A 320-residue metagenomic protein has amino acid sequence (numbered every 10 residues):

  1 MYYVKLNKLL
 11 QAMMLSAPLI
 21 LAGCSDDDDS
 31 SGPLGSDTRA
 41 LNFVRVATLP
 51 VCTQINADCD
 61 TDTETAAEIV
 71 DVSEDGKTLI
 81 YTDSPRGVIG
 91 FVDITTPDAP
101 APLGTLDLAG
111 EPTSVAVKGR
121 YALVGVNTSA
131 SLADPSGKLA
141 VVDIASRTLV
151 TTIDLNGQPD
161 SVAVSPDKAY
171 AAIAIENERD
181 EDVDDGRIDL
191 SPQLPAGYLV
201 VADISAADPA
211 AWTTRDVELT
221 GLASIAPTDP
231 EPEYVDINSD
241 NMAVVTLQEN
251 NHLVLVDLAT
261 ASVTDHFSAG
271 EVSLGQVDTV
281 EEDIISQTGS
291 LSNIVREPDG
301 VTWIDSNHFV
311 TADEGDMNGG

Functional and structural regions predicted by a protein language model:
I20-G23: C-terminal motif of bacterial Sec signal peptides marking the signal peptidase cleavage site
N42-D60, L106-L108, S205-P230, H266-S292: Surface-exposed loop and turn segments in beta-propeller and other repeat-based domains that flank or scaffold
L49-I89, P230-E233, S239: Beta-strand-rich domains and repeat architectures in extracellular enzymes and scaffolds, especially beta-propellers
C59-V70, P112, P159, A226-D236 (+1 more regions): Signature of short aromatic-glycine-proline-rich micro-motifs recurring in repeat-based ectodomains
E74-G76, V117-G119, V164-K168, N238-D240 (+1 more regions): Residue-level detector of Asp-centered blade-edge/turn motifs that repeat once per structural unit in beta-propeller
G125-P135, A174-G197, T311-G320: Short, conserved, GDST-rich strand-edge loop motifs in beta-rich repeat architectures
S136-R147, D189-A206, A261, G320: Beta-propeller blade signature
